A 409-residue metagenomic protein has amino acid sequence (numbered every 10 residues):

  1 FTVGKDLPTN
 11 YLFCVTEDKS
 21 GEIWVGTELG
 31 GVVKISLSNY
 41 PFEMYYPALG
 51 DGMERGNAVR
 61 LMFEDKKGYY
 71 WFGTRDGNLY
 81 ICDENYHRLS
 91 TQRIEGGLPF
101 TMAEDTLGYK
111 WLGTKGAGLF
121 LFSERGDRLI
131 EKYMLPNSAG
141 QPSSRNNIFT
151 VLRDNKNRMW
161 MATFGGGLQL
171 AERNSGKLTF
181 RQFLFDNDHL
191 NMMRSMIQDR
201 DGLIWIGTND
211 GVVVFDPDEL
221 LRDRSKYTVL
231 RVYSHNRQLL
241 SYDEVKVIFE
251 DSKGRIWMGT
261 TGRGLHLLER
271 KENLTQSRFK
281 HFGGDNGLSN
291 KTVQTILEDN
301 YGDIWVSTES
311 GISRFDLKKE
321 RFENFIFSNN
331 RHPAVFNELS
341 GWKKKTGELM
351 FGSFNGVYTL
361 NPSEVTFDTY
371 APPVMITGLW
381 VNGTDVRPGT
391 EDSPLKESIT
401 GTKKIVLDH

Functional and structural regions predicted by a protein language model:
T2-E17, E28-L37, F42-E64, R75 (+7 more regions): Residue-level "micro-hotspots" composed of small/polar
E17-S20, F63-K67, E104-G108, R153-N157 (+4 more regions): Residue-level detector of Asp-centered blade-edge/turn motifs that repeat once per structural unit in beta-propeller
E22-V25, Y69-F72, Y109-L112, R158-M161 (+4 more regions): Conserved beta-propeller blade signature
V33, Y80, F120, Q169 (+4 more regions): WD40 beta-propeller blade core
E43, S90, I130, T179-R181 (+1 more regions): A structural motif specific to WD40 beta-propellers
Y86, G126-D127: Residue-level signal for glycine
L98-T101: Blade-loop segments of beta-propeller domains
